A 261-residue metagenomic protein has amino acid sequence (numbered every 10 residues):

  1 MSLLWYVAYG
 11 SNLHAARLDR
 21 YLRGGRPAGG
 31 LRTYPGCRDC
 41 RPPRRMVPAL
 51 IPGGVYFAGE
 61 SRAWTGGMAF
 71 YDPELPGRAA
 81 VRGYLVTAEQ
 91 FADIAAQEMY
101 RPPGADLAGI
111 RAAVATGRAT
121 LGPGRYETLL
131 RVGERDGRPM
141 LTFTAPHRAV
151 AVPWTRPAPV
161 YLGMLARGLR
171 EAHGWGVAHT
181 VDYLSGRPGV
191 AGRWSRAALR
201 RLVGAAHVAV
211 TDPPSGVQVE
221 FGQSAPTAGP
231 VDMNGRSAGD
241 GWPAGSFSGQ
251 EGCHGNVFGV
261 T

Functional and structural regions predicted by a protein language model:
M1, S237-A238: Acidic, low-complexity intrinsically disordered regions
M1-G222: Glycine-aromatic micro-motifs
S224, S237, S246-S248: Serine residues within intrinsically disordered or low-complexity segments
N256-V260: Short, intrinsically disordered C-terminal tails of secreted or membrane-associated proteins
